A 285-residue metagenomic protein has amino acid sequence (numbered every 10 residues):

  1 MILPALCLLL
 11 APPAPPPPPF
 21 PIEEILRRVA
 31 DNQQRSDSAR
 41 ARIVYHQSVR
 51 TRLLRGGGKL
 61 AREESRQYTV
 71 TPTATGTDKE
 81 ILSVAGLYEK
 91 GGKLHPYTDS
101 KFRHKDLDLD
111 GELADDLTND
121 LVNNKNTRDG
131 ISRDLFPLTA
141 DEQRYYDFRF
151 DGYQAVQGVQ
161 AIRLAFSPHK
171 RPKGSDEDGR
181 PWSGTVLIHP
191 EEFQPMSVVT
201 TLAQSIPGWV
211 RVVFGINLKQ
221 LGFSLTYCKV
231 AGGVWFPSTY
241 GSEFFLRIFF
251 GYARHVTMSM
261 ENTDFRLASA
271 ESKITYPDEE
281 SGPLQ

Functional and structural regions predicted by a protein language model:
I2-A11: Sec-dependent N-terminal signal peptides
A14-S183, P190-M196, T201-L221, K229-S238 (+1 more regions): Structured extracytoplasmic
